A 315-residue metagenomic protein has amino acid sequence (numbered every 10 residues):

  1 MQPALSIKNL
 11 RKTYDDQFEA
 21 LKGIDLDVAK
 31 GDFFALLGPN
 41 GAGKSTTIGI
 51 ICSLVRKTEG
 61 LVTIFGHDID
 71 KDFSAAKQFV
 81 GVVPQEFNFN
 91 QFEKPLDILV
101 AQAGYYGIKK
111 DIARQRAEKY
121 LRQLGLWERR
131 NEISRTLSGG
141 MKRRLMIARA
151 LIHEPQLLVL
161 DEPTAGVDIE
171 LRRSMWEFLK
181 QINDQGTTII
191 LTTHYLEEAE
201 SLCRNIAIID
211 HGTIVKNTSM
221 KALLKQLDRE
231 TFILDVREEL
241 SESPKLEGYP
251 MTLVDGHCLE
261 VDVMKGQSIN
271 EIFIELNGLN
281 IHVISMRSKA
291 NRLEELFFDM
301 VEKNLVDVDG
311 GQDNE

Functional and structural regions predicted by a protein language model:
G60-K71, A75-A76: Conserved ABC transporter NBD signature motif
V100, G104, D111-R129: Conserved ABC ATPase "signature" region
I133-L137: Conserved ABC ATPase signature
I147: Hydrophobic anchor residue at the start of the ABC signature
I152-Q156: A short, proline-enriched helix->beta-strand linker immediately N-terminal to the Walker B motif in ABC-type P-loop
L158-D161: Catalytic Walker B motif of ABC-type/P-loop ATPase nucleotide-binding domains
W176-M264: ABC transporter nucleotide-binding domain
